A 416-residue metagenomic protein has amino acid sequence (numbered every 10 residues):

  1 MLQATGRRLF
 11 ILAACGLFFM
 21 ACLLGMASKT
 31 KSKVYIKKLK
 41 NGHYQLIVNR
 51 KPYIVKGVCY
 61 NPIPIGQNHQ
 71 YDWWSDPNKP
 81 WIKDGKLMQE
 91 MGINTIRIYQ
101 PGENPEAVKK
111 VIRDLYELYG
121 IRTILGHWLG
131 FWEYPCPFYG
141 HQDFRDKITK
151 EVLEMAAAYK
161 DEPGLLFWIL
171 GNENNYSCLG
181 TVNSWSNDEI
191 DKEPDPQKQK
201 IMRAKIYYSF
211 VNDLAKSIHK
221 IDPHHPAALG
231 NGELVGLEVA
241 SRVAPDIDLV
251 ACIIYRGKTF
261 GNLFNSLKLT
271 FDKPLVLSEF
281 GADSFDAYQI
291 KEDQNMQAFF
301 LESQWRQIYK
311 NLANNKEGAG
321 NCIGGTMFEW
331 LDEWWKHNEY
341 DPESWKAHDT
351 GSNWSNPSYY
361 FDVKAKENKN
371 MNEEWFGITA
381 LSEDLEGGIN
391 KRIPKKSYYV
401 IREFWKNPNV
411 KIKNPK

Functional and structural regions predicted by a protein language model:
F10, M20-S32: Bacterial Sec-dependent signal peptides at the C-terminal "C-region" and cleavage site
S32-H127, P137-R145, T149, L153-A158 (+1 more regions): Active-site-adjacent substrate/metal-binding segments within catalytic domains of carbohydrate-active enzymes
K56-V58, I96-I98, T123-L125, L166-L170 (+4 more regions): Hydrophobic faces of well-ordered beta-strands that scaffold small-molecule active sites in alpha/beta enzyme cores
Q67-P77, M91-G102, G130-K147, P196-Y207 (+3 more regions): The substrate-binding groove and active-site-proximal loops of carbohydrate-active enzymes, especially glycoside
R97-V108, Y176, L234-E238, C252-N262 (+1 more regions): Acidic-and-aromatic substrate-binding clefts and catalytic sites of carbohydrate-active enzymes
P135, E151-I201, A228-L229, I323-G324: Active-site groove signature of glycoside hydrolases
K192-K310: Extracellular glycoside hydrolase catalytic/binding regions
F328-K416: Aromatic-rich peripheral "rim/lid" segments of glycoside hydrolase catalytic domains that contact and position glycan
